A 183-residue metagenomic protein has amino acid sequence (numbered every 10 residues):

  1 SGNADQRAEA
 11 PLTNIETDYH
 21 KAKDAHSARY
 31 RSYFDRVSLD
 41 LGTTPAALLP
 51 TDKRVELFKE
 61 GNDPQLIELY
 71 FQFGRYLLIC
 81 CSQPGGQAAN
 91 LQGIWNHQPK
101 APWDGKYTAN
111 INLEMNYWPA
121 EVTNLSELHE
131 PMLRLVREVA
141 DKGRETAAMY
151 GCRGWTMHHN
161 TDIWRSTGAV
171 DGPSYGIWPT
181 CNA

Functional and structural regions predicted by a protein language model:
S1-Y107, L125-T146: Acidic/polar, glycine-enriched structural segments that form the non-catalytic walls/loops of the carbohydrate-binding
P102-A183: Aromatic-rich carbohydrate-recognition surfaces in CAZymes
